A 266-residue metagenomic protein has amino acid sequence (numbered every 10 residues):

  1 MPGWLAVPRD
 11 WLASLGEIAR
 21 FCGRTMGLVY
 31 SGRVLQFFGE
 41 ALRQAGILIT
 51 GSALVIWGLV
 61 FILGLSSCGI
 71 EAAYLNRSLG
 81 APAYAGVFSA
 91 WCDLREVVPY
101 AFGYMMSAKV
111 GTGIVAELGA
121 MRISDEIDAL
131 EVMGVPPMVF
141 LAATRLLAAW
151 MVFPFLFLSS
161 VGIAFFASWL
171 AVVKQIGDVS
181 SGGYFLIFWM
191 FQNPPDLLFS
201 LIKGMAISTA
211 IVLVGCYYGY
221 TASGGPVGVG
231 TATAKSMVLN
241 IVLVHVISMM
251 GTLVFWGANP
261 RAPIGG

Functional and structural regions predicted by a protein language model:
M1-E40, Y218-S223: Short, membrane-interfacial amphipathic segments enriched in basic
L48-A101, M105: Active-site cofactor/substrate anionic-group-binding motifs, chiefly glycine- and Lys/Arg-rich phosphate-binding loops
I49, A53, W57, V97 (+5 more regions): Selective transmembrane-helix segments that form parts of the transport pathway or gating/packing helices in multipass
A53-L65, G69, W150, P154 (+8 more regions): Hydrophobic alpha-helical segments of membrane proteins
I70-L94, I163-M205, V214-K235, A258-G266: Membrane-interfacial helix-loop-helix connectors in multipass membrane proteins
A85-D128, V214: Hydrophobic alpha-helical transmembrane segments of multi-pass membrane transport proteins
L118-A143, P226-V229: Short cytoplasmic-facing helical segments at TM-TM junctions of multi-pass membrane proteins
V227, T231-M249: C-terminal transmembrane helix-loop-helix hairpin of multi-pass membrane proteins
